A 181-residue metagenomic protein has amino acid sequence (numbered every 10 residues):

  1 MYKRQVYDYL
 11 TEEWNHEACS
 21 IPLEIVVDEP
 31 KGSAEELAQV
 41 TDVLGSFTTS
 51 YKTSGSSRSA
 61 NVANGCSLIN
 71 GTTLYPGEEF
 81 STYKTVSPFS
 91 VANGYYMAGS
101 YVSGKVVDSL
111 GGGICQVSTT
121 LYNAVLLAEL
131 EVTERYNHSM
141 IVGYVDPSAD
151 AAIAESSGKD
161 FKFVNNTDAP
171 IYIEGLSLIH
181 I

Functional and structural regions predicted by a protein language model:
M1-Q5, I179-I181: Conserved small/polar residues in nucleotide/adenosyl-binding loops
K3-Y101: Short glycine/threonine-rich beta-strand-turn micro-motifs
I25-K31, H138-V145: A glycine-rich phosphate-binding loop feature that marks nucleotide/adenosyl-phosphate handling sites
T73, F80, V86-S87, Y101 (+6 more regions): A broadly conserved detector of short glycine/acidic/proline-rich loop/turn motifs that flank catalytic sites and bind
P76-E78, G111, A128, K159 (+1 more regions): Envelope-exposed proteins and targeting segments
S81, Q116, E131, K162 (+1 more regions): Structured core elements
G104-Y136, I141-G143: Active-site neighborhood of thiol-dependent amide/isopeptide-bond enzymes
M140-L176: A structural-propensity feature for long, helix-poor, extended segments
